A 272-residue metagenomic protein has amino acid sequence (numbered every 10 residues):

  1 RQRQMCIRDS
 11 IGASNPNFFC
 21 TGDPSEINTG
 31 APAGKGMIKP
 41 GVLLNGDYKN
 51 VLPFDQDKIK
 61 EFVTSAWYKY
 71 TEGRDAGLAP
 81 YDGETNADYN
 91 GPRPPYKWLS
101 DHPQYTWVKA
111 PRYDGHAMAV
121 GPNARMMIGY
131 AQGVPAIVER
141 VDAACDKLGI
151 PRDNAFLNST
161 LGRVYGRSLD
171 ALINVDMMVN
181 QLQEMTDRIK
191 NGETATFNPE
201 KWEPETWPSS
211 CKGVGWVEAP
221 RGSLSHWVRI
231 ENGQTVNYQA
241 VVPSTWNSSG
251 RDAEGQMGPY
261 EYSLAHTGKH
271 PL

Functional and structural regions predicted by a protein language model:
R1-Q4, R8-R221, N232, N237 (+1 more regions): Active-site bordering "gate/hinge" segments that shape substrate access to catalytic or cofactor-binding pockets
H226-R229: C-terminal, well-structured subdomains that either form a transmembrane helix-short loop-helix hairpin in multi-pass
